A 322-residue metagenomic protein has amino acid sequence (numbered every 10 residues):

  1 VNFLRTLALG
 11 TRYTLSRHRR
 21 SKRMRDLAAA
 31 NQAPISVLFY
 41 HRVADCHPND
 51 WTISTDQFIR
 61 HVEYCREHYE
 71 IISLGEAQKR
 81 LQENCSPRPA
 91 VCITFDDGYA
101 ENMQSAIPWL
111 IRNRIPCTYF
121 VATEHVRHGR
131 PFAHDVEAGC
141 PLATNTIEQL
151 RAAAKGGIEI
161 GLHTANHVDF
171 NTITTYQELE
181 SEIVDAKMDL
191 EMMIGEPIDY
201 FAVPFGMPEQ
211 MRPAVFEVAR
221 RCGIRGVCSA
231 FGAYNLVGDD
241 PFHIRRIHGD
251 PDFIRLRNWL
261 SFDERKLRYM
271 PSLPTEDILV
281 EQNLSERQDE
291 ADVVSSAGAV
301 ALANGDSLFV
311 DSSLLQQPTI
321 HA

Functional and structural regions predicted by a protein language model:
V1-T94, E101, T172-A322: C-terminal active-site subregion of NodB/CE4 polysaccharide deacetylases
Q32, R66, P108-I115, N145-G161: Acidic (Asp/Glu)-rich catalytic clusters
L38-V43, A122-T123, L162-A165: Short loop/turn segments at strand-loop or loop-helix junctions that form parts of catalytic or ligand-binding pockets
H47, H128-P141, H167-Y176: Surface-exposed cleft-lining segments at the edges of enzyme active sites
T94-F95, G161: Generic enzyme active-site microenvironment
R114-D135: A short, conserved beta-to-alpha structural element at the edge of catalytic cores that scaffolds binding
N145-L150, A154-S181, D185: Histidine/lysine/aspartate-rich catalytic loop segments that bind and position anionic ligands
